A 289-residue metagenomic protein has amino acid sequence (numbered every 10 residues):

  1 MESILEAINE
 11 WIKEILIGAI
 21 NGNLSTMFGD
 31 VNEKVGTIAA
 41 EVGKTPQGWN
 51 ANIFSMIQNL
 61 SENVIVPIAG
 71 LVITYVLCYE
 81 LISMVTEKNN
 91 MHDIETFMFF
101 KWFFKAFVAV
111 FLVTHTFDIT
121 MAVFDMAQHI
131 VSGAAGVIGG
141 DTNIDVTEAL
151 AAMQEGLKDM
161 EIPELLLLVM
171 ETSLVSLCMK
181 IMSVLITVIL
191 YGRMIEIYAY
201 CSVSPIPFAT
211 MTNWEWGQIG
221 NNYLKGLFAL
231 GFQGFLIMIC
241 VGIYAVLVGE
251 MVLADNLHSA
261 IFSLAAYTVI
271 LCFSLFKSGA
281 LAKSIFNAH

Functional and structural regions predicted by a protein language model:
M1-V72, E87-F97, F107-C178, G217 (+3 more regions): Gly/Ser-rich, low-complexity
I65, A69-Y79, F103-F107, F111 (+8 more regions): Residue-level signal for the membrane-embedded core of alpha-helical transmembrane segments, especially mid-helix
Y75, T120-V123, A127, L185-V188 (+3 more regions): Membrane-embedded alpha-helices of multi-pass transport/permease systems
L81-I94, S183-T187, W214-W216: Membrane-water interface regions at transmembrane-helix termini and the short interhelical loops of multi-pass membrane
K105-A106, T210, F232, E250-V252: Alpha-helix boundary/interfacial micro-motifs
S183-L190, M194-I197, C201-C240: Extended serine/threonine-enriched, polar tracts that run as long, contiguous segments within proteins
